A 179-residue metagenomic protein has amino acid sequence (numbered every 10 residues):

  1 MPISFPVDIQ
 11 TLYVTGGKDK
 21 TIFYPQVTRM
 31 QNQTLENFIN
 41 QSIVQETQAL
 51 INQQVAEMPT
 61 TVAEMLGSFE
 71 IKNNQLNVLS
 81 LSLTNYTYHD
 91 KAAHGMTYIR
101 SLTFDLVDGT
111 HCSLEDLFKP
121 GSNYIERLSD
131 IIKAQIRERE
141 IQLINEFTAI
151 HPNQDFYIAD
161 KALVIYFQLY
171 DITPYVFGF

Functional and structural regions predicted by a protein language model:
M1-F179: Compositionally biased intrinsically disordered regions enriched in Thr/Gly
